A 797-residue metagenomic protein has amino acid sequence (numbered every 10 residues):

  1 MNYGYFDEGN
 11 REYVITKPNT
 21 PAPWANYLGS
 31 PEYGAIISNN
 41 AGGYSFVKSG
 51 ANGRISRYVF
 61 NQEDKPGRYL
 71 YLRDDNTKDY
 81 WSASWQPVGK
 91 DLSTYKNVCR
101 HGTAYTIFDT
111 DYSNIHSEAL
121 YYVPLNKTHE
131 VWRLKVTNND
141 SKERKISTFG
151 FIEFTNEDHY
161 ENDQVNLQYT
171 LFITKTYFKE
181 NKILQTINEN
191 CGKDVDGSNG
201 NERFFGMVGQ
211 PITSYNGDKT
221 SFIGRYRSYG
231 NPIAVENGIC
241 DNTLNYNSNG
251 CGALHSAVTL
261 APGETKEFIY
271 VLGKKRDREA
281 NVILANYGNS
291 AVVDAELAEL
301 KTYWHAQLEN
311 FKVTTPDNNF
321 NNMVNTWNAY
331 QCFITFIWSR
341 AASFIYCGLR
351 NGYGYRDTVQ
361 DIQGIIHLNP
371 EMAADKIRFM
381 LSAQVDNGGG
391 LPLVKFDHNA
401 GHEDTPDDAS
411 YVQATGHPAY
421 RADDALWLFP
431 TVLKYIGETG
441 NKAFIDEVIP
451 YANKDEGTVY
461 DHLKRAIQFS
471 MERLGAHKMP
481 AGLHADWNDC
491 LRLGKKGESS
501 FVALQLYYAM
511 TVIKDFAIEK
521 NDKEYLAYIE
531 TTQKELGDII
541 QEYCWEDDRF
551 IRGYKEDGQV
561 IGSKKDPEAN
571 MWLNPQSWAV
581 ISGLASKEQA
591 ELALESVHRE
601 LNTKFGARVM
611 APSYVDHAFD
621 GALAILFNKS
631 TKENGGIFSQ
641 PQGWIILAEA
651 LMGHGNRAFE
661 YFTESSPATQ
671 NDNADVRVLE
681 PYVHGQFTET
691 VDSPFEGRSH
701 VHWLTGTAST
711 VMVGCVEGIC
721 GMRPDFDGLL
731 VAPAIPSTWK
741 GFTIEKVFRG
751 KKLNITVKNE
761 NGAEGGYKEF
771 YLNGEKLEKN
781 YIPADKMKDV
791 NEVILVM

Functional and structural regions predicted by a protein language model:
M1-R356, P370-F379, A383, K434-E438 (+5 more regions): Anionic coordination/interaction segments
Y71-R73, Y353-T358, I362-A373, I377-K478 (+5 more regions): Aromatic-rich carbohydrate-recognition surfaces in CAZymes
N139-E143, R278-E279, E438-A452, V512-Y528 (+1 more regions): Inter-helical turn/loop segments and adjacent helix faces that build the functional surface of alpha-helical bundle
F149-F151, N162, N166, L391-P392 (+4 more regions): Catalytic cores of carbohydrate-active enzymes
S343-G352, P392-R421, A452-T458, M479-S499 (+3 more regions): Carbohydrate-binding/catalytic loop surfaces
F726-I755: Surface beta-strand/loop "capping" patches
L772-E775: Short strand-turn-strand beta-turns centered on an Asx-Gly dipeptide
K786-M797: Short, well-structured beta-strand segments within conserved domains
